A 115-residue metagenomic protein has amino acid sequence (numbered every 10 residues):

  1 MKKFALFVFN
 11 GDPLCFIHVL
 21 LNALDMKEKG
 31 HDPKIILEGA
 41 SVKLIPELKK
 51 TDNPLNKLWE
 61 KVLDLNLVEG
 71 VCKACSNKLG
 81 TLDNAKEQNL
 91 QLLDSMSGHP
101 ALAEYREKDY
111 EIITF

Functional and structural regions predicted by a protein language model:
K3, H31-K34, V68: Residues at the starts of beta-strands that form the adenosine-phosphate
F4-I17, K43-K50: Short, glycine-rich nucleotide/cofactor-binding loops
L6, I35-L37, V71: Structural beta-sheet core signal
C15-K29: Histidine-anchored nucleotide/phosphate-binding helix
L20-L21, K50-N56: Charged helix-capping and loop-helix junction motifs
K27-P46: Small/aliphatic-rich secondary-structure junction motif
P54-L92: Mid-chain, well-packed structural core segment of small domains
L82-F115: C-terminal structural segments of small proteins and small subunits
